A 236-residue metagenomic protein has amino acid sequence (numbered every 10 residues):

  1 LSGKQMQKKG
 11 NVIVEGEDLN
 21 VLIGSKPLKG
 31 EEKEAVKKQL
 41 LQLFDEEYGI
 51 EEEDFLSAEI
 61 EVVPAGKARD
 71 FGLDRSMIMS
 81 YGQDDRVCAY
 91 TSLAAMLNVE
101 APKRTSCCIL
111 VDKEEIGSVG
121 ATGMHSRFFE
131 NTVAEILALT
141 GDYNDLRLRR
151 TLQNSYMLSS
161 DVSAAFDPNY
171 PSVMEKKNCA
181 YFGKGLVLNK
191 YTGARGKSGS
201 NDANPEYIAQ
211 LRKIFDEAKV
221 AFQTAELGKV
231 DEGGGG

Functional and structural regions predicted by a protein language model:
L1-G236: N-terminal hydrophobic/helix-forming segments and targeting peptides
